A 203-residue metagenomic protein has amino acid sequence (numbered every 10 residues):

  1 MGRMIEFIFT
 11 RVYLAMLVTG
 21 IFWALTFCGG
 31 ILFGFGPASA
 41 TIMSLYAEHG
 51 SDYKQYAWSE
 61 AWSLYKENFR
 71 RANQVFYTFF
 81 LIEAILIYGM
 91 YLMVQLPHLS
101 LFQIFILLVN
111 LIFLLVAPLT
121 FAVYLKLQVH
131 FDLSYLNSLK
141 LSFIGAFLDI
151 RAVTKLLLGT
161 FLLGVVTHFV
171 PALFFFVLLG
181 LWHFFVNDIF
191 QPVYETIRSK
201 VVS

Functional and structural regions predicted by a protein language model:
M1-N137, L141-S203: Hydrophobic alpha-helical membrane segments
